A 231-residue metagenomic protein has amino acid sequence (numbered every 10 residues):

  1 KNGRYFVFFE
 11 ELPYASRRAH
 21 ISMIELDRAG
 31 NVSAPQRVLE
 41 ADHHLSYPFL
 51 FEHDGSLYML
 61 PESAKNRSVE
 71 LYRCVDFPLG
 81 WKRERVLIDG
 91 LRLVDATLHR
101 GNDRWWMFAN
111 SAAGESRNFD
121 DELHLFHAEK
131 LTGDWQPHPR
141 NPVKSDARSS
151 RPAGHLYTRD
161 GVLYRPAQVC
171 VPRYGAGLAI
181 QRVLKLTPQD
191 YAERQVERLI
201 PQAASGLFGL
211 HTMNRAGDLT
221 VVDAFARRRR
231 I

Functional and structural regions predicted by a protein language model:
K1-I231: Carbohydrate-active catalytic/glycan-binding domains of CAZyme proteins, especially the secreted or lumenal ectodomains
